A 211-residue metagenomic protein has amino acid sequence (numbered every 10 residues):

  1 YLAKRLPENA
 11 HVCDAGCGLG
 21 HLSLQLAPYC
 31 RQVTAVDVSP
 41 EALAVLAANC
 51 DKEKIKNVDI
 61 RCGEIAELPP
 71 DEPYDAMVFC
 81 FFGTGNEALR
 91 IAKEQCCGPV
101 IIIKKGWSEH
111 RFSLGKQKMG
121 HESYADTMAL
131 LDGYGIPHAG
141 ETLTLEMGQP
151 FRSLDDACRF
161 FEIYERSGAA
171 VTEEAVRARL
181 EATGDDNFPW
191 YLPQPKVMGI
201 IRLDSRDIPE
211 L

Functional and structural regions predicted by a protein language model:
Y1-A10: Conserved alpha-helix/loop element of class I SAM-dependent methyltransferases that forms part of the SAM/SAH-binding
L19-C30: Conserved SAM-binding loop of SAM-dependent methyltransferases across substrates and taxa, primarily the Class I
Q32-D37: Conserved SAM-binding motif I beta-strand of class I
S39-E41: Conserved SAM/SAH-binding beta-strand->alpha-helix loop
L46-A47: Conserved SAM-binding loop
K54-I65: Conserved SAM-binding strand-loop segment of SAM-dependent methyltransferases
C97-H110: Conserved beta-strand signature within the Rossmann-like core of class I S-adenosyl-L-methionine
T142-L211: Conserved Class I S-adenosyl-L-methionine
